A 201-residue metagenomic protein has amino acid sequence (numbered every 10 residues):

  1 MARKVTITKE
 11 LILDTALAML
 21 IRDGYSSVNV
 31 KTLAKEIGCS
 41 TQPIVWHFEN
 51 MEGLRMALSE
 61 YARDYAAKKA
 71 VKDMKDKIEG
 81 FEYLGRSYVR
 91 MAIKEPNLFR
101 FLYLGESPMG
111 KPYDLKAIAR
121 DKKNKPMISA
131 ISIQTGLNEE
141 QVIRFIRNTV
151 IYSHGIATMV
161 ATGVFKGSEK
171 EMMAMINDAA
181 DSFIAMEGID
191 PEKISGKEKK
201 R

Functional and structural regions predicted by a protein language model:
M1-I7, P191-R201: N-terminal intrinsically disordered/low-complexity leader segments
L11, T15, M19-G53, A57: Helix-turn-helix
L11-A18, R22, G53-R90, I118 (+3 more regions): Alpha-helical structural segments
A70-V71, M109-G136, I143-N148, A174-G188: Amphipathic alpha-helical packing segments from all-alpha helical-bundle domains
E82-L104, Y113, A117-I118, V150-S153 (+1 more regions): Helical hydrophobic small-molecule/effector-binding pocket
I93-K111, P126-S129, I156-K166: Amphipathic alpha-helical segments used for helix-helix packing
E140-T162, A174-S182, K197-R201: Hydrophobic alpha-helical segments that form the core of small-molecule binding pockets and/or dimer interfaces
